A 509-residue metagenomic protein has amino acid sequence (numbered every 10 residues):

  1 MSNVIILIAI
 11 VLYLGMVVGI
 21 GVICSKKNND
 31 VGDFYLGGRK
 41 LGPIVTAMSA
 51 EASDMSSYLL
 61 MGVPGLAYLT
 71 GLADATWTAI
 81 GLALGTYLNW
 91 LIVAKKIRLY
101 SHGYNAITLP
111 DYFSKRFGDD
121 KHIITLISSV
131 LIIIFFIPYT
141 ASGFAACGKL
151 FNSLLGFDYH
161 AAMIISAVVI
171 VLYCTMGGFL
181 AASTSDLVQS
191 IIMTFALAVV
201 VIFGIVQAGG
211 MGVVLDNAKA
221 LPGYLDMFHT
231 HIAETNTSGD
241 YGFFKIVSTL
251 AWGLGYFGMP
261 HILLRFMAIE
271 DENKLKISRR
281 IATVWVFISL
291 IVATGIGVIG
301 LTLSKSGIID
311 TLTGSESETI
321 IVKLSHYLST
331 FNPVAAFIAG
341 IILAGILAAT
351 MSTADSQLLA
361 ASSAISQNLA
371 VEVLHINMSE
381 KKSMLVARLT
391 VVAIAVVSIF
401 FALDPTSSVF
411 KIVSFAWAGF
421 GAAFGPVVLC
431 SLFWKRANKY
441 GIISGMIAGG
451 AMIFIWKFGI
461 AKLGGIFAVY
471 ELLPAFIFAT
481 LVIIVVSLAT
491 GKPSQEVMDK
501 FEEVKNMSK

Functional and structural regions predicted by a protein language model:
M1-K509: Membrane-embedded helix-loop-helix hairpins and adjacent transmembrane boundary segments in multi-pass transporters
